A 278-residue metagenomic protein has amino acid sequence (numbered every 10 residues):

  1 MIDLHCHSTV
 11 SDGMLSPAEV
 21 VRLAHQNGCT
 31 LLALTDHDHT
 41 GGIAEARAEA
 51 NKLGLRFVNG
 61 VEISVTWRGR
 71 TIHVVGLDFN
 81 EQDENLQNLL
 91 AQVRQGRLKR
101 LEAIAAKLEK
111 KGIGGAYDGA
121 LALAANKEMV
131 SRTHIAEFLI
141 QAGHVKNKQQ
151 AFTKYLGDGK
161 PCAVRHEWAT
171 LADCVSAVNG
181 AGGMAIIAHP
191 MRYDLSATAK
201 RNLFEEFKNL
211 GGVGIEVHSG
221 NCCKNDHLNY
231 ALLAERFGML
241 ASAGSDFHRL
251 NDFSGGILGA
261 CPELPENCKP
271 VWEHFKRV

Functional and structural regions predicted by a protein language model:
M1-R70, K154-G157, A169-D252: An N-terminally biased module of ancient metal coordination in phosphate/nucleic-acid-related enzymes
E49-E205, P262-V271, F275-R277: Extended substrate/RNA-proximal surfaces in nucleic-acid metabolism proteins
G238-G244, R249-V278: C-terminal active-site subregion of NodB/CE4 polysaccharide deacetylases
